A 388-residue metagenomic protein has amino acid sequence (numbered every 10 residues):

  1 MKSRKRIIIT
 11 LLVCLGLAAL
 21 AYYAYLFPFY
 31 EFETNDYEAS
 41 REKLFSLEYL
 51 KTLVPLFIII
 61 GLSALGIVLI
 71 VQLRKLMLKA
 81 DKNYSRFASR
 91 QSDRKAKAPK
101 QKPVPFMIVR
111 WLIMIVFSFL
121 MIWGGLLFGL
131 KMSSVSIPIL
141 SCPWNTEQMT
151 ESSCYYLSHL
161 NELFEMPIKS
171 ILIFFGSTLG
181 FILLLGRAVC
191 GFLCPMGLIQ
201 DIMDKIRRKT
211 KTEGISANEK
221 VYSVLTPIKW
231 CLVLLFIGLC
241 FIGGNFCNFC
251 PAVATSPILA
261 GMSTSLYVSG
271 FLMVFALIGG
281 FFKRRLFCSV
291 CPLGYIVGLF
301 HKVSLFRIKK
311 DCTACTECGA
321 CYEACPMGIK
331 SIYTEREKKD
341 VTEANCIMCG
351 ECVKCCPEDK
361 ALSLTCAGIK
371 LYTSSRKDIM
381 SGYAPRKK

Functional and structural regions predicted by a protein language model:
M1-E335, A344, K354-K388: Non-ligating segments of multi-cofactor redox enzymes
K339: Functional cation/ligand-contacting sites centered on basic and imidazole/sulfhydryl donors
